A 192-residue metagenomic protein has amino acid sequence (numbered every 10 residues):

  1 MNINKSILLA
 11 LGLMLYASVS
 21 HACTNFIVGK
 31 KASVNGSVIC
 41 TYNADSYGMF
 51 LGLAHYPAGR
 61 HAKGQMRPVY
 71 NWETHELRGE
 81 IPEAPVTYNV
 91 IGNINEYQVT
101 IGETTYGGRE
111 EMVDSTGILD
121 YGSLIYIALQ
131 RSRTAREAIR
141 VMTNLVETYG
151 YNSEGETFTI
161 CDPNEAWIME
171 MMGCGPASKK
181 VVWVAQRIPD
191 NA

Functional and structural regions predicted by a protein language model:
M1-L8: Bacterial N-terminal signal peptides that target proteins for export
C23-Y121, V141-A192: A contiguous strand-loop segment
S33, L129-R131, A135, S153: Cysteine-dependent hydrolase recognition
V113-S115, S123-S132: Second-shell loop/turn segments in exported
